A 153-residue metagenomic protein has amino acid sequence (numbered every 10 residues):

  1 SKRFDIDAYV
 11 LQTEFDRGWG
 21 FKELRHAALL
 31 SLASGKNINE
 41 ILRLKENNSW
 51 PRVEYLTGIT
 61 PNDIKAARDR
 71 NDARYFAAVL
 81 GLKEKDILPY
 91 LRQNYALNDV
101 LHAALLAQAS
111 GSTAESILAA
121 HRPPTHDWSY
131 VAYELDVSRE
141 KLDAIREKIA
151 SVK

Functional and structural regions predicted by a protein language model:
S1-K153: General marker for long, soluble alpha-helical cores
